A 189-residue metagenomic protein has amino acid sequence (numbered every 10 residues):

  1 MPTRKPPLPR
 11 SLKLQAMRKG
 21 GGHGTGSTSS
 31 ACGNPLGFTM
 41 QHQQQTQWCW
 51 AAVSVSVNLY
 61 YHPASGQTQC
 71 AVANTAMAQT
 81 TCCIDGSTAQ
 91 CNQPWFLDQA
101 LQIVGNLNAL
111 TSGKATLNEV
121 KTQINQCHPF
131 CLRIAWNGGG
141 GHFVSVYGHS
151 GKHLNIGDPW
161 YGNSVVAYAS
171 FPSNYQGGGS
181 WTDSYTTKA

Functional and structural regions predicted by a protein language model:
M1-Q47, Y60-Y61, S150-K152, W181-A189: Cysteine-nucleophile amide-bond enzymes
P6, L12, A71-A189: Conserved active-site-adjacent core of cysteine acyl-enzyme catalytic domains
Q15-M17, G21, C32-G33, G37-F38 (+4 more regions): Aromatic-enriched hydrophobic runs in primary sequence
C32-T81: Active-site nucleophile-adjacent alpha helix/oxyanion-hole segment immediately C-terminal to the catalytic cysteine
